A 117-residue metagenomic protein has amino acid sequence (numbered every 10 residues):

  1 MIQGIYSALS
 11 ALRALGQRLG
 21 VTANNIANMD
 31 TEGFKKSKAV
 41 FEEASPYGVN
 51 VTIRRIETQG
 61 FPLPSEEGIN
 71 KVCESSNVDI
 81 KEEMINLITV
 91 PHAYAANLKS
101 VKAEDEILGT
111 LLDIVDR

Functional and structural regions predicted by a protein language model:
M1-R117: Amphipathic alpha-helical polymerization modules
